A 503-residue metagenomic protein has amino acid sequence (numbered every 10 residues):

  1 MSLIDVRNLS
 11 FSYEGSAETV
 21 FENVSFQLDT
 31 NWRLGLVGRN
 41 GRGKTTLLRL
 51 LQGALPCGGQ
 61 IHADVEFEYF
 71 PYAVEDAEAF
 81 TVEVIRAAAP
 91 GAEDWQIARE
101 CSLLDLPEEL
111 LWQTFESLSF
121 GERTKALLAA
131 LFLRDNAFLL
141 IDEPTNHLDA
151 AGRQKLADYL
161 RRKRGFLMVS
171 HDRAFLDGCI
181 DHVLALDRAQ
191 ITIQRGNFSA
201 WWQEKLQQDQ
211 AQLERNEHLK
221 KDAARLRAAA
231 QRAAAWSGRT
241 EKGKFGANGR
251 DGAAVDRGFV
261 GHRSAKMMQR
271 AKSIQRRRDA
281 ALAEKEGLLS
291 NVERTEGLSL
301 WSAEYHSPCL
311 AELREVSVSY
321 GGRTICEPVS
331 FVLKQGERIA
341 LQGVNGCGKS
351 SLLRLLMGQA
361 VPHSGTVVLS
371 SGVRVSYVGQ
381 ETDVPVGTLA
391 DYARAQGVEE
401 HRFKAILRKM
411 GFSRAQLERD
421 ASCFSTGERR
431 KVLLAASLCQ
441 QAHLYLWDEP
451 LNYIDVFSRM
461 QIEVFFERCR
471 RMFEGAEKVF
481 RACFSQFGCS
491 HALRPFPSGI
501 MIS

Functional and structural regions predicted by a protein language model:
M1-E217, W301-G488, A492, P497-S503: ABC ATP-binding cassette signature C-motif
S2-I4, L213-T324: Flexible nucleotide-interacting loop at or near the entrance of a catalytic core
